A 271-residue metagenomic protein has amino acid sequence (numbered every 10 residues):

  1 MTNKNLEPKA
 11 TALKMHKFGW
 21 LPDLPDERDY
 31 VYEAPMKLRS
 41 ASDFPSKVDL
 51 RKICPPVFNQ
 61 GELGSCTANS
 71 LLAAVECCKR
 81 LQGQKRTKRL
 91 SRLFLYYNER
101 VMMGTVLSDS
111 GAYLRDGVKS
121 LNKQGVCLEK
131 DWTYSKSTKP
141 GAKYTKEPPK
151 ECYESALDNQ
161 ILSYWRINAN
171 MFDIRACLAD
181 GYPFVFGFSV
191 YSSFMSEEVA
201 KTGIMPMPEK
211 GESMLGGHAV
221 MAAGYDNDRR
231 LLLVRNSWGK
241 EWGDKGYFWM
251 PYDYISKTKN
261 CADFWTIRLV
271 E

Functional and structural regions predicted by a protein language model:
T2-K17, A41-S46, K52, L72-E76 (+2 more regions): Predominantly the structural core of cysteine protease catalytic domains
L24-E27: N-terminal regions that are enriched for targeting/export leaders and immediately downstream pro/stem segments
V31-P45: Blade/loop signatures of beta-propeller domains
V48-E62: Asp/Glu-centered strand-loop micro-motifs enriched in Gly/Pro and often flanked by an aromatic residue
Q60-Q84, D180, F186: Alpha-helical support elements that line or immediately flank enzyme active sites and cofactor-binding pockets
E62-L63, T67-L71, F94, Y113 (+1 more regions): Catalytic-loop motifs flanking and including active-site residues across diverse enzymes
G83-S91, D131-S135: Short, glycine/acidic-rich hinge or "gate" loops at secondary-structure transitions that mediate conformational
K88-M103: Acidic helix-start/capping segments at beta-turn-to-alpha-helix junctions
